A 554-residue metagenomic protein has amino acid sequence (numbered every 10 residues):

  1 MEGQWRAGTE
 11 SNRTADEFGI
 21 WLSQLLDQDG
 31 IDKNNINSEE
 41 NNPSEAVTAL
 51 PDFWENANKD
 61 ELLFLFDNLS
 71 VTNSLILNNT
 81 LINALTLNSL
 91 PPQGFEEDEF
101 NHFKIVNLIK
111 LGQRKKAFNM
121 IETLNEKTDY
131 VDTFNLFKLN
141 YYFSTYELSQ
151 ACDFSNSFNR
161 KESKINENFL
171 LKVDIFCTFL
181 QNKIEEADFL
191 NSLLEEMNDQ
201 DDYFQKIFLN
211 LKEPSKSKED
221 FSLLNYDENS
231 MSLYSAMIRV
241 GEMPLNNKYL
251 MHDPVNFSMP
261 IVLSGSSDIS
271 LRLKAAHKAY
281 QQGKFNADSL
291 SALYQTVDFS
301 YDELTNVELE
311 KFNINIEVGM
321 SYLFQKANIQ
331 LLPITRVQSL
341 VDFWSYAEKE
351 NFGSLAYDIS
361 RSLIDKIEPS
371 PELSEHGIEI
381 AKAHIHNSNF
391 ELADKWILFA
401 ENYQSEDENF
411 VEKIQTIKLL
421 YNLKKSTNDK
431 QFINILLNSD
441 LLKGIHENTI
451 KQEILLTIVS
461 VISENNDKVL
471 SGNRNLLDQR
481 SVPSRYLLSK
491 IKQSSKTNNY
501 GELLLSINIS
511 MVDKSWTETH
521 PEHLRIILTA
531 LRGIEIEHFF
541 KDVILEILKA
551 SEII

Functional and structural regions predicted by a protein language model:
M1-G94, A275, A279-Q281, D288-L309: Long, acidic/serine-threonine-rich intrinsically disordered regions with weak helical/coil propensity that act as
I36-S38, S44-A57, L69-V71, L85-G94 (+18 more regions): Solenoid-like repeat scaffolds
D60-E61, G94-H102, K127-F137, S163-V173 (+15 more regions): Generic helix N-cap/helix-start motif at coil->alpha-helix transitions
N107, F137-S144, C177-T178, A383 (+1 more regions): Residue-level signature for tetratricopeptide repeat
L111, T145-Y146, Q181-N182, N387 (+1 more regions): Structural motif corresponding to the intra-repeat A-B loop/turn of tetratricopeptide repeats
R114-A117, Q150-F154, I184-L190, L392-W396 (+1 more regions): Solenoid-repeat scaffolds in large eukaryotic assemblies
C152-N246, K424: Extended amphipathic alpha-helical segments with heptad-repeat/coiled-coil character used for oligomerization, fusion
Y234-K425: Extended alpha-helical solenoid scaffold regions that build the rod-like backbones of large eukaryotic assemblies
